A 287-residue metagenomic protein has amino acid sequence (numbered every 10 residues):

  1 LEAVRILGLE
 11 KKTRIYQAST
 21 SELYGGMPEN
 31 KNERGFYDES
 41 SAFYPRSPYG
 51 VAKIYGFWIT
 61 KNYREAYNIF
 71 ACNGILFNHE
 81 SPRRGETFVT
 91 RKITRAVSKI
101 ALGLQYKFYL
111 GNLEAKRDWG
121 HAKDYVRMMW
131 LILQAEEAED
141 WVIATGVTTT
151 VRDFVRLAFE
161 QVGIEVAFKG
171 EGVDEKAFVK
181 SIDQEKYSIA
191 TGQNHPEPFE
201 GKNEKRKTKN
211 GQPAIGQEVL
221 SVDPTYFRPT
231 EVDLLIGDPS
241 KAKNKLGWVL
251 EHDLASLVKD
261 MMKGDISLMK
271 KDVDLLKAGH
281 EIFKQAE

Functional and structural regions predicted by a protein language model:
L1-H79, K123, M129-L133, Q161 (+6 more regions): N-terminal Rossmann-like NAD(P)+-binding domain of SDR-like oxidoreductases, especially those catalyzing
K12-R14, C72, Y106-F108, E139 (+1 more regions): Residue-level recognition of the N-termini of beta-strands and the immediately preceding loop/turn
I15-S19, L110-N112, V219-S221: Extended hydrophobic secondary-structure segments that form protein cores and membrane-embedded regions
M27-F36, I54, W58-Q134, G146-A167 (+3 more regions): NAD(P)-dependent short-chain dehydrogenase/reductase
A122, S181-G201, R206, G211-G247 (+1 more regions): Conserved C-terminal active-site "lid" loop/helix of NAD(P)H-dependent oxidoreductases that clamps the redox cofactor
D140, V151, P239: Helix-turn-helix DNA-binding elements, focusing on the entry/boundary residues of the two helices that contact DNA
I143: Conserved metal-phosphate-binding beta-hairpin within the catalytic cores of diverse ATP-dependent phosphoryl-transfer
R228-E287: C-terminal amphipathic/interface module of NAD(P)-dependent oxidoreductases and related NAD-binding regulators
